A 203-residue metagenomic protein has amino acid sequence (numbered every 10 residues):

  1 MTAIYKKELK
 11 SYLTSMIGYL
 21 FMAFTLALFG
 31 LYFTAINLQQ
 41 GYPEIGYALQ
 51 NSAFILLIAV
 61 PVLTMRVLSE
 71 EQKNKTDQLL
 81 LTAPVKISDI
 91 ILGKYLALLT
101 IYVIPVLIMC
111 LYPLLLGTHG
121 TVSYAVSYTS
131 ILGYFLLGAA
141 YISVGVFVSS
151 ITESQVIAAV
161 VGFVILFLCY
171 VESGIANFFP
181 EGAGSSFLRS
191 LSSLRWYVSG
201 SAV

Functional and structural regions predicted by a protein language model:
M1-E70: Hydrophobic alpha-helical transmembrane segments
A3, K7-S11, Q78-T82, R189 (+1 more regions): Short amphipathic alpha-helical coupling elements at transmembrane boundaries
K7, S11, E70, T82 (+3 more regions): Transmembrane helix-loop junction
F29-I36, I45-N51, I55, A97-V156: Secretory targeting signals
Y42, G46, V161, I165-V203: Terminal transmembrane helical anchor/hairpin motif
V67-A97: Helix-loop-helix units of permease transmembrane domains in multi-pass membrane transporters, especially ABC
K94-Y95, S130, G162-F163: Residue-level recognition of transmembrane alpha-helices in multi-pass small-molecule transporters/permeases
